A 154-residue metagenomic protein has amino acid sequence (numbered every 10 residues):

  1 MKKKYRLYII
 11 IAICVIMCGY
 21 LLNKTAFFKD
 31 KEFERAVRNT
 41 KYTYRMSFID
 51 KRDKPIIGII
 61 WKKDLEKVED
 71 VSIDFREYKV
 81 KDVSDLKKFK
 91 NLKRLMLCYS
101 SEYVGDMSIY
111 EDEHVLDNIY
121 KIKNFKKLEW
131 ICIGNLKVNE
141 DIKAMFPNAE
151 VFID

Functional and structural regions predicted by a protein language model:
K2-D154: N-terminal capping/linker segments that flank leucine-rich repeat
